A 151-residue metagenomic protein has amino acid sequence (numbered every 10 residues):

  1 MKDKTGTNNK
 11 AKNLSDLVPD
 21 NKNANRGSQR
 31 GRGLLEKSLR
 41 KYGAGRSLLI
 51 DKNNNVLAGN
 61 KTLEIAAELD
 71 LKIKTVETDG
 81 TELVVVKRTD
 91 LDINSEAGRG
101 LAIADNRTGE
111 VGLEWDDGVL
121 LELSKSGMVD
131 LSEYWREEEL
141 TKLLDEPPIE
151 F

Functional and structural regions predicted by a protein language model:
M1-F151: Aromatic/glycine/proline-enriched transmembrane-helix motif characteristic of membrane-embedded glycan-assembly enzymes
